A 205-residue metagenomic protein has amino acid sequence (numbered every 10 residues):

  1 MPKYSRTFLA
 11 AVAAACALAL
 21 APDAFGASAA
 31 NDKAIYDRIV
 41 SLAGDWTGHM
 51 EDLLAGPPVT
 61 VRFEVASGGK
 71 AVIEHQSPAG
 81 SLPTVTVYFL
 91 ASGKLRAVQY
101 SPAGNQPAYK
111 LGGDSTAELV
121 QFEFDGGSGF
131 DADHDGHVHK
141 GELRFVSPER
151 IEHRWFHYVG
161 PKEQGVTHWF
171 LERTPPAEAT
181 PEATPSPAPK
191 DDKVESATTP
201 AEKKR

Functional and structural regions predicted by a protein language model:
P2-V12: Bacterial N-terminal signal peptides that target proteins for export
A10-D23: Bacterial N-terminal signal peptides
A27-S28, R150, F156-A197, K203-R205: Edge beta-strand at a domain terminus
A30-D45: N-terminal helix-cap/turn-to-beta initiation motif at the start of protein domains
T47-M50, V72-P78, A97-Y100, F122-G127 (+1 more regions): Short beta-strand segments that buttress and anchor functional surface loops
P58-K94: N-terminal glycine/threonine-rich, aromatic-flanked beta-hairpin/loop signature
V59-V65, V85-F89, A108-D114, V138-F145 (+2 more regions): Hydrophobic/aromatic beta-strand elements that line small-molecule binding cavities or substrate pockets in beta-rich
A79-D133: Contiguous, well-ordered beta-strand patches that form the walls/edges of small beta-barrel/beta-sandwich domains
